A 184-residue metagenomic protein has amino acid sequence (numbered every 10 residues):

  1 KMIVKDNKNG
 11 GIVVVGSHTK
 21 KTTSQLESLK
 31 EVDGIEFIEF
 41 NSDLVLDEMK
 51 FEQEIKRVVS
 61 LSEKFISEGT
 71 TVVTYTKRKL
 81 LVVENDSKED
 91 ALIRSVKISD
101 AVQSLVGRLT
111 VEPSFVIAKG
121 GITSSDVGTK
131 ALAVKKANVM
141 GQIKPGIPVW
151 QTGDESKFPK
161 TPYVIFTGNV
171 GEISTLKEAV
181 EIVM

Functional and structural regions predicted by a protein language model:
K1-M184: Active-site catalytic microenvironments in core metabolic enzymes, especially phosphate/sugar-handling
